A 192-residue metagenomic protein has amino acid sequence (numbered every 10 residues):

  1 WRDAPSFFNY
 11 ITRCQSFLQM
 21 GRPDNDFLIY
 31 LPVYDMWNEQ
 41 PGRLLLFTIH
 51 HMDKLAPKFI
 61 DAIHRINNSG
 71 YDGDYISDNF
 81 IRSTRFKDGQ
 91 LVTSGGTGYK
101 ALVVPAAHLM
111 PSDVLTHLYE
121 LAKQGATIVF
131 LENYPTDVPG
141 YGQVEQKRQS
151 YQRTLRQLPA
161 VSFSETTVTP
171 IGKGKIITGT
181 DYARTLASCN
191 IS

Functional and structural regions predicted by a protein language model:
W1-S192: Carbohydrate-binding surfaces of carbohydrate-active enzymes
